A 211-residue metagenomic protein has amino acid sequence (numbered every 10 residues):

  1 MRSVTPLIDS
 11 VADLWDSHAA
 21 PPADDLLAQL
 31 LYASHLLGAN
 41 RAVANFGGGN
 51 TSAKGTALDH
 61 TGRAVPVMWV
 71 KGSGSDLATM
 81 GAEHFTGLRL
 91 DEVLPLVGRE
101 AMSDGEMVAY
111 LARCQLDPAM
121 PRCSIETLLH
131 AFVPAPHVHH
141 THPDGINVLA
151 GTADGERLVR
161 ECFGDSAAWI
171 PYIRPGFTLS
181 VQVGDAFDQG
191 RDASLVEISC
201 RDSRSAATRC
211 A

Functional and structural regions predicted by a protein language model:
M1-A211: Glycine-rich flexible loops
